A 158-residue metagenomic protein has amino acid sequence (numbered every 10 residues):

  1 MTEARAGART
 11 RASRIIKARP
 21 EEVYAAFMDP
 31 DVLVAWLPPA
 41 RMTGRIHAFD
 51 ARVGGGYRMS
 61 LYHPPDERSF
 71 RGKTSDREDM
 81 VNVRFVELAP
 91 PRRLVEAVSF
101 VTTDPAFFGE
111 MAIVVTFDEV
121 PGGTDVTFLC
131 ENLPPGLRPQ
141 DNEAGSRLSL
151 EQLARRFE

Functional and structural regions predicted by a protein language model:
M1-G44, A48: Hydrophobic ligand-binding cavity/cleft-lining segments
A4-A6, A51, K73-D79, P105-G109 (+1 more regions): A generic structural micro-feature
R11, G44, E78-N82, F108-I113: Short, surface-exposed coil-to-beta transition loops
P20-E21, F49-G54, V86-R93, T116-D125 (+1 more regions): A short, structured loop/turn motif at beta-sheet edges
V23-Y24, L33, Y57, F85 (+4 more regions): Hydrophobic pocket/interface hotspot
R45-A97: Glycine-rich portal/gate segments that line the openings of hydrophobic small-molecule binding cavities
V86-E87, V95-R147: Beta-strand/loop substructures that line and gate deep hydrophobic ligand-binding cavities in soluble
L150-E158: Short amphipathic alpha-helical signal-transduction/dimerization elements
